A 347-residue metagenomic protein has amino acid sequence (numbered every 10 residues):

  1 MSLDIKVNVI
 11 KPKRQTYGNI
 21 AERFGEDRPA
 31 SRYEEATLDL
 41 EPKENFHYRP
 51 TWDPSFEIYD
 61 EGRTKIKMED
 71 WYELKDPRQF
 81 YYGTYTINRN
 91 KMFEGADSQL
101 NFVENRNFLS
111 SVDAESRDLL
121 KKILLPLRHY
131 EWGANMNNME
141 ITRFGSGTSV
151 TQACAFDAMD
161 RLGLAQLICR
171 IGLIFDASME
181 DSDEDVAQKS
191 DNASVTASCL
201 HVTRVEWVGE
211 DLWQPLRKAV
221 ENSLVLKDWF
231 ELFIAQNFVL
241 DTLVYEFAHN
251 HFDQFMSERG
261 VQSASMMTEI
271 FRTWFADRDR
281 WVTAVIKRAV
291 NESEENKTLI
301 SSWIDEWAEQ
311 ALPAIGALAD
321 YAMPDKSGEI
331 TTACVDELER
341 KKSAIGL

Functional and structural regions predicted by a protein language model:
M1-Y130, N192, A289-L347: Terminal targeting/low-complexity segments that flank the catalytic cores of oxidoreductases
L38, E44-Y48, D113-G145, K227-F255: Alpha-helical bundle segments that constitute or directly flank the non-heme di-iron/ferroxidase center
F102-I123, A187-F238: Acidic/His metal-coordination segments adjacent to aromatic residues that form catalytic metal sites in metalloenzymes
A114-W207: Long, hydrophobic, well-ordered secondary-structure blocks that form the structural core and pocket-lining surfaces
L127-E131, R161, L224-F252, F275 (+3 more regions): Extended alpha-helical coiled-coil scaffold domains characteristic of the BAR superfamily
E140-A153, I171-D181, S223-L232, N250-I270 (+2 more regions): Inter-helical turn/loop segments and adjacent helix faces that build the functional surface of alpha-helical bundle
F156-I174, L243, I270-V285, E306 (+1 more regions): Alpha-helical scaffold segments in carbohydrate-active enzymes
M179-K218, Q262-S263, M267-F271, E292-A314 (+1 more regions): Charge-rich, acidic-biased intrinsically disordered regions
